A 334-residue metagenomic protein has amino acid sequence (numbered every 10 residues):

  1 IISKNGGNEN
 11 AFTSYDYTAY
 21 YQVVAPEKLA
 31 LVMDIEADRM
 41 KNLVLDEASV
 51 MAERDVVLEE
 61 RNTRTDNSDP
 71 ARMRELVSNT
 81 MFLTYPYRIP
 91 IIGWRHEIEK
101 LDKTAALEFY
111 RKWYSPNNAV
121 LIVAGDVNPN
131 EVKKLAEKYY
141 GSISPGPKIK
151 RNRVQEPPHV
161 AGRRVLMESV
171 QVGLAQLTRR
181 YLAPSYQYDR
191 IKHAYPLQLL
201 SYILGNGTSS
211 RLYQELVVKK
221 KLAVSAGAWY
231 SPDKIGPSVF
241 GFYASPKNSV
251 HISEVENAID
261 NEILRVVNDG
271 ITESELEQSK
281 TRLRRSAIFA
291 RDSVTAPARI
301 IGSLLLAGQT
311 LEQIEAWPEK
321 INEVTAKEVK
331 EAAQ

Functional and structural regions predicted by a protein language model:
I1-I2, R179, R190-L204, Q214: Active/ligand-binding-proximal structured segments within catalytic/core domains that scaffold catalytic residues
I1-R39, P70-H96, N118-A124, A175-Y186 (+1 more regions): M16 family metallopeptidases and their MPP-like homologs
F12, R111-W113, E156-P157, E168-S169 (+1 more regions): Replace "in large, NTP-powered and nucleic-acid-processing enzymes" with "in large, NTP-powered factors and other
L83, I91, V120-Q187, A290: An aromatic/glycine/proline-enriched structural segment found at the starts of mature extracellular/organellar domains
S115-V120, P196: Short, surface-exposed connector motifs at secondary-structure boundaries
V154, Y213-Q214: Phosphate-proximal small/polar/acidic motifs at interfaces that engage nucleotide phosphates, polyphosphates
